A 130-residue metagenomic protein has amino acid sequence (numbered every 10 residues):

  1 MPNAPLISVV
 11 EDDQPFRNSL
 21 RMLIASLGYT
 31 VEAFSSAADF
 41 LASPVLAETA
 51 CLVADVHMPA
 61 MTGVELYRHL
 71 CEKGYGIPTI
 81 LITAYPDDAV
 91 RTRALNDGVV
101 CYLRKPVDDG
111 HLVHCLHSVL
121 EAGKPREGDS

Functional and structural regions predicted by a protein language model:
E11: Conserved acidic carboxylate
Q14-E32, D97: Two-component/phosphorelay signaling modules centered on CheY-like receiver
S35-S36, T62-L66: Acidic catalytic/metal-coordinating carboxylates
A47-V53: Active-site beta3 strand of CheY-like receiver
M58: Receiver (REC) domain active-site loop signature in two-component systems and cognate sites in sensor histidine kinases
E65, P86-C101: Alpha4 helix (beta4-alpha4-beta5 surface) of REC/receiver domains from two-component response regulators
A89, V107-H117: C-terminal output helix
